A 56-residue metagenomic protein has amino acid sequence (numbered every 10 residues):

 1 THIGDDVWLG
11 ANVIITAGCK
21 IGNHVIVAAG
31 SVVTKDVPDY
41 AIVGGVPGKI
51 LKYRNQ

Functional and structural regions predicted by a protein language model:
T1: Glycine-rich S-adenosyl-L-methionine
G4-D5, G10-A11, T16-A17, G22-N23 (+3 more regions): Left-handed beta-helix
V46-Q56: Terminal amphipathic alpha-helical/low-complexity segments used for targeting or macromolecular assembly
